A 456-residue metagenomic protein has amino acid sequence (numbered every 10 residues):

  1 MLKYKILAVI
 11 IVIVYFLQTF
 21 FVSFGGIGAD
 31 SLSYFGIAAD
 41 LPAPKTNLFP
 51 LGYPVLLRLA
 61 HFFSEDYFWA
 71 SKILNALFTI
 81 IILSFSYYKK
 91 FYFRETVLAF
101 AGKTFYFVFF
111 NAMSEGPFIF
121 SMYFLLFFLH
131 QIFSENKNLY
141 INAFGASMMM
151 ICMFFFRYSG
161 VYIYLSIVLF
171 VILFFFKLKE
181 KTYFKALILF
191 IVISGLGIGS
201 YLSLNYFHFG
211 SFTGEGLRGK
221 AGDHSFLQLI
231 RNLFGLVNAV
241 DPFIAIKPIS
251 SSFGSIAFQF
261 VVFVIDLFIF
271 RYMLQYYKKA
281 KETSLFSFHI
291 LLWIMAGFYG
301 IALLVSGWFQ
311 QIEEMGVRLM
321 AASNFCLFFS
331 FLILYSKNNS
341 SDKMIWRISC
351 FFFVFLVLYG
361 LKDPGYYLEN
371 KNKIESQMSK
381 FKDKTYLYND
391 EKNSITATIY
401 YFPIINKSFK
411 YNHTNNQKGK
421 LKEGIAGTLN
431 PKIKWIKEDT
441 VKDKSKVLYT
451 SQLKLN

Functional and structural regions predicted by a protein language model:
A8-V9, V97, Y140-F144, M148 (+2 more regions): Signature aromatic-anchored transmembrane alpha helix within multi-pass, membrane-resident enzymes that catalyze glycan
V22-G36, K45-L56, F209-G216, Y366-N370: Extracytoplasmic catalytic/substrate-binding loops of multi-pass membrane glycan-assembly enzymes
S33-A39, W346-K410, N415-Q417, N430-W435 (+1 more regions): Membrane-embedded, lumen/periplasm-facing catalytic core of multi-pass transferases that use lipid-linked donors
L51, V55, F63-I81, V108 (+1 more regions): Loop-to-helix entry region of an early transmembrane alpha helix in multi-pass inner-membrane enzymes
L83-F105, I119-F120, K137, I141: Transmembrane-helix signature of polytopic, membrane-embedded enzymes that assemble or transfer cell-envelope glycans
F110-F118: Short acidic/glycine- and proline-prone juxtamembrane loop motifs at membrane-interface regions of multi-pass membrane
N142-Y158, Y164-L169, L196: Membrane-interface alpha helices of multi-pass inner-membrane proteins
K185-R271, F298, A302: Membrane-lumen/periplasm interface segments of specific transmembrane helices in polyprenyl phosphate-linked
